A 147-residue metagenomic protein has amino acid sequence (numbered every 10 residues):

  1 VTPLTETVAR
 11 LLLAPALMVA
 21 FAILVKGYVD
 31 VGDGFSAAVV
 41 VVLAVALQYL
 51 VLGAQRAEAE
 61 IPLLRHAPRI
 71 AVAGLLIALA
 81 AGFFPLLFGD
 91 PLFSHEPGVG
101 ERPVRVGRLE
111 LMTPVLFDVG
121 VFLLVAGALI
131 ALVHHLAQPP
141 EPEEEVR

Functional and structural regions predicted by a protein language model:
V1-T7, Q138-R147: Extramembrane terminal tails and long inter-domain/linker segments of multi-pass membrane proteins
R10-G27: Short, hydrophobic/aliphatic alpha-helical segments
Y28-V41: Short, non-helical or kinked segments that cap or interrupt transmembrane helices
G53-A59, G82-E96: Transmembrane alpha-helix boundary signature
P68-L86: Hydrophobic alpha-helical membrane-insertion segments
R102-F117: Short aromatic-rich membrane-water interface segments that cap or initiate transmembrane helices in multi-pass membrane
F122-P140: Transmembrane alpha-helical segments in integral membrane proteins
